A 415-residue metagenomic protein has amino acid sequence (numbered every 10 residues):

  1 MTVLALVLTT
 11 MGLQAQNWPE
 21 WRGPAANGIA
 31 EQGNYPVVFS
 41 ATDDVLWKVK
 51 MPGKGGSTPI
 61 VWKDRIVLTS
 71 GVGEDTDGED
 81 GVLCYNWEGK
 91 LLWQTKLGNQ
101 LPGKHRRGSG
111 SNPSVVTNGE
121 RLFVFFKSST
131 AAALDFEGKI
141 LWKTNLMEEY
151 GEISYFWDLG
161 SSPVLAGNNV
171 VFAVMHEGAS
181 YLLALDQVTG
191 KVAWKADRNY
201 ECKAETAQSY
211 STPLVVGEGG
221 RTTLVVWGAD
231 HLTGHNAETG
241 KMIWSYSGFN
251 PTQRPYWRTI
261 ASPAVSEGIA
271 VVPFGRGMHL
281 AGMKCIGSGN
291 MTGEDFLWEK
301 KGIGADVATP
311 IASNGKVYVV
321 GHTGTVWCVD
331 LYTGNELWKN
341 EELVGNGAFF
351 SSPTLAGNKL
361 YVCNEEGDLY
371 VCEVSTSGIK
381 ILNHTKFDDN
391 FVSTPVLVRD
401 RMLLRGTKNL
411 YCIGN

Functional and structural regions predicted by a protein language model:
M1-T10: Bacterial N-terminal signal peptides
A15-N415: Noncatalytic, solvent-exposed loop/strand surfaces of beta-propeller-type extracellular/periplasmic domains
